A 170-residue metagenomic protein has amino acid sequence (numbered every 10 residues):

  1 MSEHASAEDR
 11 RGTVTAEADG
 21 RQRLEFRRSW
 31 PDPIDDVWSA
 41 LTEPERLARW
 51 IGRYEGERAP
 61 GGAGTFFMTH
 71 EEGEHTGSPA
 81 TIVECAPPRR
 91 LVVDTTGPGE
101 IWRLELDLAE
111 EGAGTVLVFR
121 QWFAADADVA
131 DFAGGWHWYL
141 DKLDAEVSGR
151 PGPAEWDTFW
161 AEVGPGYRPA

Functional and structural regions predicted by a protein language model:
M1-A18, G112-A170: Terminal "cap-and-tail" regions of soluble proteins that handle hydrophobic small molecules
M1-Y54: Hydrophobic ligand-binding cavity/cleft-lining segments
H4, G52-A59, T65-A125: Hydrophobic-ligand binding "helix-grip"
Q22-F26, G62, L117: Short amphipathic alpha-helical segments
D32, A59, G77, D131-G134 (+1 more regions): Generic recognition of short, well-ordered alpha-helical interface segments
P33, R46, E74, E100 (+1 more regions): Short phosphate-engaging motifs
D35, S39, E84, A113 (+1 more regions): Replace "anionic and nucleotidyl ligands
R46, P87-R90, S148, G152: Generic structural signal for secondary-structure transition and capping sites
